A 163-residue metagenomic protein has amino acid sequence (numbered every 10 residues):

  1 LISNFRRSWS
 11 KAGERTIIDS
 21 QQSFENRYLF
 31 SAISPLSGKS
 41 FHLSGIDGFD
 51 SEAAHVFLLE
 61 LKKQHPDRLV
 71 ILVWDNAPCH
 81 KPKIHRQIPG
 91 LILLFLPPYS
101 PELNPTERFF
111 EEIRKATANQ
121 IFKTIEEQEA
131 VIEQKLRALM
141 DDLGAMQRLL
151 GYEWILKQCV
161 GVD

Functional and structural regions predicted by a protein language model:
L1-L59, E153-D163: Extended, low-complexity cationic-aromatic segments
L1-N4, A77-K81: Short acidic, Gly/Ser-rich segments with clustered Asp/Glu that frequently serve as metal-coordination loops in enzyme
E14-Q22, P89-R108, F122: RNase H-like polynucleotidyl transferase catalytic core
S31-A32, G38, L58, D75 (+3 more regions): Mobile genetic element proteins and their domesticated derivatives, centered on retroelements and DNA transposons
L61-Q64, Q134: A generic "structured core" feature
R68-H80, N104: Acidic/histidine-rich, metal-coordinating catalytic segments
P82-P89: Short, aromatic/basic amphipathic alpha-helical patches
E107-D163: C-terminal anion-handling pockets and recognition modules
